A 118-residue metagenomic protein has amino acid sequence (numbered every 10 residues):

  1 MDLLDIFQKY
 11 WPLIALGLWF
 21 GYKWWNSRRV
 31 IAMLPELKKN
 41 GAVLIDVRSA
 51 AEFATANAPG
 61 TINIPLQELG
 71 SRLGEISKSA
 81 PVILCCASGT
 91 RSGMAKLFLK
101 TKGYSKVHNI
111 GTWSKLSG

Functional and structural regions predicted by a protein language model:
D2-M33, N40-A42, A50-P81, T90-G118: Rhodanese-like catalytic fold shared by cysteine-dependent sulfurtransferases and DSP/PTP-type phosphatases
L84-C85: Short, surface-exposed ligand- or partner-binding patches at beta-edge/loop junctions that are enriched in aromatics
